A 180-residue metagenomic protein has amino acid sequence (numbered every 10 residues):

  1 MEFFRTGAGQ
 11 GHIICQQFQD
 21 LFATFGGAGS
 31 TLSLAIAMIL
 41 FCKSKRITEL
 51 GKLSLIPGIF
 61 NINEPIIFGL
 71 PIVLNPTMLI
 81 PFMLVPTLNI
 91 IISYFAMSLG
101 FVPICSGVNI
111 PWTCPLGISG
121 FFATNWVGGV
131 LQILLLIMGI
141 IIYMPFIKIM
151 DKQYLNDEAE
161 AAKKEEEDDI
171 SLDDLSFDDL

Functional and structural regions predicted by a protein language model:
E2-Q16, S33-A35, L53, I67-L180: Transmembrane alpha-helical segments and their short flanking loops that form helix-hairpins/helix-helix interfaces
G9-Q10, A23-F25: Short, mixed-charge, low-aromatic patches
Q16-T24: Individual transmembrane alpha-helix segments
F22, R46-L50, G128: Hydrophobic alpha-helical segments and their boundary regions
F22-A23, M38, N75: Generic preference for hydrophobic/aromatic residues in regular secondary structure cores
G27-I59: Membrane-embedded helical hairpins/re-entrant loop segments and their flanking transmembrane helices within multi-pass
